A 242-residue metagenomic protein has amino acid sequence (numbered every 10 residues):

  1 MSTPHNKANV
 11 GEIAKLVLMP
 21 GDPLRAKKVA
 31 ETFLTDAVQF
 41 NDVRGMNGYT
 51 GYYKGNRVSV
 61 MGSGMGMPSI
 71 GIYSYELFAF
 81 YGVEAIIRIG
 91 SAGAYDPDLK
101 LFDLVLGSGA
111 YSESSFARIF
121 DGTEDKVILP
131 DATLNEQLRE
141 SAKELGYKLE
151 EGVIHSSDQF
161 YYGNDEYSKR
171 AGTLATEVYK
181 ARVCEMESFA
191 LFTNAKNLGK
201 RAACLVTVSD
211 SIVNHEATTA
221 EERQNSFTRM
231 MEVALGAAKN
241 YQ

Functional and structural regions predicted by a protein language model:
M1-Q137: Metabolite-binding pocket within alpha/beta catalytic cores that recognizes anionic/polar moieties
P23, G93, H155-Y161, A190 (+2 more regions): Glycine-rich beta-alpha junction loops
D36-D42, G146-V153, Y241-Q242: Flexible, glycine/charged-enriched surface loops at secondary-structure junctions
V127-K180: Active-site rim beta-loop-alpha module in soluble metabolic enzymes
Q137-L145, N194, V233-Y241: Generic non-transmembrane alpha-helical segments
V183-S188: Polyanion-binding loop/helix "lid" in catalytic or ligand-binding cores
F189-E222: Zn-dependent metallopeptidase/amidohydrolase metal-coordination segment
I212-Q242: His/Asp/Glu-rich mid-to-C-terminal helical/loop segments that flank catalytic regions of hydrolases
